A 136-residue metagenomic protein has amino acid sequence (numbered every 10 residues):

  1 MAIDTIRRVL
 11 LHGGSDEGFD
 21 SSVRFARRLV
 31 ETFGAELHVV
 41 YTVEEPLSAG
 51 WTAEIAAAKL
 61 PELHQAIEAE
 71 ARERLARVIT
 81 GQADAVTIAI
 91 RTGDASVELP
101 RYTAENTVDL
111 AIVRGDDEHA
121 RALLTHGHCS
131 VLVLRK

Functional and structural regions predicted by a protein language model:
M1, R101-K136: Gly/Ser-rich helix-loop-strand patches that form or flank binding pockets for ribonucleotide-derived cofactors
A2-A57, H126: Small/aliphatic-rich secondary-structure junction motif
H38-V40, T87-R91, L132: General small-molecule cofactor/ligand-binding pocket signal
A57-E73: A short acidic, glycine-rich active-site loop that binds or catalyzes chemistry on phosphate/adenosine moieties
R74-T87: A structural motif corresponding to the C-terminal end of an alpha-helix and its immediate exit/capping segment
I90-E98: Charged docking surfaces used in two-component/phosphorelay signaling
